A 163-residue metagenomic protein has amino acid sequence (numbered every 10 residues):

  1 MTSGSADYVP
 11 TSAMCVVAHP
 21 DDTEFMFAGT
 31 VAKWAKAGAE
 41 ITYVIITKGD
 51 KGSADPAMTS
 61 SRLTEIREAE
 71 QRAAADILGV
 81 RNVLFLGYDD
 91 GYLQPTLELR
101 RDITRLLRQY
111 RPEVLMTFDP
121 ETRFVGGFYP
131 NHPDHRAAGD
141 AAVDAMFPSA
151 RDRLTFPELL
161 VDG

Functional and structural regions predicted by a protein language model:
M1-R111: Active-site rim/loop-helix segments in enzyme catalytic domains that contact anionic ligands
M1-V16, T96-G163: Metal-dependent de-N-acetylase/amidase catalytic core
